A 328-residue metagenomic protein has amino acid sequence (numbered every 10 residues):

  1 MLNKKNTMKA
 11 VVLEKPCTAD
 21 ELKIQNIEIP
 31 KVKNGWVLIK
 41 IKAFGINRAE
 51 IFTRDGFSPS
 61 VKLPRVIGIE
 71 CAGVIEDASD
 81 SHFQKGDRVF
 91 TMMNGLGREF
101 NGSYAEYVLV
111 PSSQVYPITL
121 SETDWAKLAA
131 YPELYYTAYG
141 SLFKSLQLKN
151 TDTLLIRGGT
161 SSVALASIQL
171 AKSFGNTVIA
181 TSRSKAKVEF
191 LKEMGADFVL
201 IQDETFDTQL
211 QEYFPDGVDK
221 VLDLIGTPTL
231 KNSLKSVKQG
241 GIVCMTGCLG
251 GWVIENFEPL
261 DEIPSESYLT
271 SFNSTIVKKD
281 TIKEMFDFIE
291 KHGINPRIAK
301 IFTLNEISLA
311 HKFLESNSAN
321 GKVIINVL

Functional and structural regions predicted by a protein language model:
L2-N6, K278-L328: C-terminal hydrophobic helical "lid"/dimerization subdomain of Rossmann-like NAD(P)H-dependent oxidoreductases
E28-G45, F57-L96: Glycine-rich beta-strand-centered segment in the early N-terminal region that forms part of a ligand/cofactor-binding
R88, T153, T177, G241-I242 (+1 more regions): Short glycine-centered segments of the SAM/dcSAM-binding site in methyltransferase folds
M92-G158: NAD(P)H dinucleotide-binding glycine-rich loop of Rossmann-like/cofactor-binding domains, especially the beta1-alpha1
A129-E204: Mid-domain Rossmann-like dinucleotide-binding core that forms the NAD(H)/NADP(H) cofactor-binding site
F206-D216: Short amphipathic alpha-helix with an adjacent loop that forms part of the alpha/beta core around
P228-K291, V327-L328: Glycine-rich phosphate-binding loop and adjacent beta-alpha segment of Rossmann(oid) nucleotide-cofactor-binding
